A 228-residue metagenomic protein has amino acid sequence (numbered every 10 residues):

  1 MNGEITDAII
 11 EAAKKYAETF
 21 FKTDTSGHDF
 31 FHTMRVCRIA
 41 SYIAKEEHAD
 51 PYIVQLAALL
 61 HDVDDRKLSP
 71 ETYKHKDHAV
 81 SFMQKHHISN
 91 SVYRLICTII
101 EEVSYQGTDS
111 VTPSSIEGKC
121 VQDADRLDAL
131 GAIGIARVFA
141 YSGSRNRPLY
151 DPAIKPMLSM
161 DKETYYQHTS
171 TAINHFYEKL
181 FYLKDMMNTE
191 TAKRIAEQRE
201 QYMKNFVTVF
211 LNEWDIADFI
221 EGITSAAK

Functional and structural regions predicted by a protein language model:
N2-I5, K22-F30, M34-E47, L60 (+1 more regions): Divalent metal-dependent phosphate-bond-processing catalytic cores, especially two-metal-ion Mg2+/Mn2+ enzymes that act
A12-T23: Generic N-terminal amphipathic, Lys/Arg-enriched alpha-helix
F31, A49-Q55, K74, S91-L95 (+1 more regions): Alpha-helix N-cap and coil->helix boundary residues
V36, K74-K85: An active-site-proximal "capping" alpha-helix that borders the catalytic cofactor pocket
P51-L68, H75, A79, I96-Q106: His-Asp-centered metal-binding catalytic motifs of divalent-metal-dependent phosphohydrolases/nucleases
F82, H86-Q122: Hydrophobic, well-structured mid-protein blocks that either form specific transmembrane helices
